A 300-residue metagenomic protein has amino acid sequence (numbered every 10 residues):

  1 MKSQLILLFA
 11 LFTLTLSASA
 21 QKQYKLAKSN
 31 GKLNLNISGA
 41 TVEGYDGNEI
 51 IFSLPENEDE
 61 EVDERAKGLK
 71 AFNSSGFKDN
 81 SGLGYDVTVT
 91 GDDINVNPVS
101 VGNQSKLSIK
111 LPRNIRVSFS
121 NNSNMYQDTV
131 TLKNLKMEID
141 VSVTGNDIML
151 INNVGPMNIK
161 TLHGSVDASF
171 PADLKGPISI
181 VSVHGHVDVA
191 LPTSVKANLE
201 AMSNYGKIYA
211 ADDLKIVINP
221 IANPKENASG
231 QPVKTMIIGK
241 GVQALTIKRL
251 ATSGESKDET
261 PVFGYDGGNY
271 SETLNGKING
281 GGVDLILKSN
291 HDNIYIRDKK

Functional and structural regions predicted by a protein language model:
M1-Y24: Bacterial Sec-dependent N-terminal signal peptides
Q21-N34, G39-M125, T131-D140, N158 (+3 more regions): Acidic (Asp/Glu) and glycine-rich low-complexity loops/linkers that are typically intrinsically disordered
K110-P112, S120-N122, K133, S142-T144 (+9 more regions): Feature marks extracellular polysaccharide-active and adherence modules
K175, K196, G280-D284, H291: Active-site lining segments that contact anionic ligands and/or coordinate catalytic metals
